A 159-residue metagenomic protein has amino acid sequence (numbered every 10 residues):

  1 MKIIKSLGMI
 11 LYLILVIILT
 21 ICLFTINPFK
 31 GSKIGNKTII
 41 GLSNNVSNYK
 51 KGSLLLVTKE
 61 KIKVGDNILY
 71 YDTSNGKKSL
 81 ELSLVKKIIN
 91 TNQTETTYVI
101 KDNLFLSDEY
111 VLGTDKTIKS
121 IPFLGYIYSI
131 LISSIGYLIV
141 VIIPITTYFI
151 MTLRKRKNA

Functional and structural regions predicted by a protein language model:
M1-V16: N-terminal Sec-pathway targeting helices
K2-S6, I132-A159: Juxtamembrane interface at the cytosolic side of transmembrane helices
I3, I17-P28, F149-R154: Structural signature of transmembrane alpha-helix termini at the membrane-water interface
K5, L56, F105: Short aromatic/basic micro-patch
L15-L19, I142-I143: Hydrophobic alpha-helical transmembrane segments of multi-pass integral membrane proteins
L19-N90: Membrane-proximal low-complexity regions enriched in glycine and acidic/polar residues
L80-G125: Extended, hydrophilic extramembrane loops/domains of integral membrane proteins
T117-S134, A159: Membrane-proximal loop-to-helix boundary features in eukaryotic membrane proteins
